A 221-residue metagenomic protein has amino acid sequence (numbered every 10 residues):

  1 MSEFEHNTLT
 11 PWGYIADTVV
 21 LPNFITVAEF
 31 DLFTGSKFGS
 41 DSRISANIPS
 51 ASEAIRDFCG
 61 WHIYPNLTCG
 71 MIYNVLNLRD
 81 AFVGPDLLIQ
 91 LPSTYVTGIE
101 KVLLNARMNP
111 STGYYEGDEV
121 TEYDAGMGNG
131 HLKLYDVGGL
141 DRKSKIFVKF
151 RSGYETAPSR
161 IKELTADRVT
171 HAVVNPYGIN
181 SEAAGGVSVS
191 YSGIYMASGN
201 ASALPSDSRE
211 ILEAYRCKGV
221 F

Functional and structural regions predicted by a protein language model:
M1-F221: Divalent metal-cofactor coordination and adjacent catalytic microenvironments
